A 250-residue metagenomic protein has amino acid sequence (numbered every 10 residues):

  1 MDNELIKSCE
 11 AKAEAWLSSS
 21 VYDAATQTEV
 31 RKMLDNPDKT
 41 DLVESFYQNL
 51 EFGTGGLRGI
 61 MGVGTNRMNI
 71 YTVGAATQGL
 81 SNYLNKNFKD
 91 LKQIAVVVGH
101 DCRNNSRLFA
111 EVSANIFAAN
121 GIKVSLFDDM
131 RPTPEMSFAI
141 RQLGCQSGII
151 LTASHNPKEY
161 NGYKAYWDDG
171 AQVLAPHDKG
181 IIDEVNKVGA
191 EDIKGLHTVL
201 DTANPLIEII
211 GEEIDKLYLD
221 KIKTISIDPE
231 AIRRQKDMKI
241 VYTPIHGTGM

Functional and structural regions predicted by a protein language model:
D2-I6, W16-S19, L91-D168: Ferredoxin-reductase
E4, S8-S113, E208-K236, T248: An N-terminal, well-structured beta->alpha segment
D41-S45, L50, N161-M250: Gly/Ser/Thr-enriched, mixed-charge loops and adjacent short helices that form phosphate/oxyanion-binding elements
T54, S154, Y242: Single, functionally critical "micro-switch" positions that shape active/binding sites and transmembrane helices
R67-Y71, H100-L108, V124-R131, D168-P176 (+2 more regions): Alpha-helix capping and helix-loop boundary segments enriched in small/acidic/polar residues
K86, Q142, K187-E191: Alpha-helix capping at helix-to-loop junctions
